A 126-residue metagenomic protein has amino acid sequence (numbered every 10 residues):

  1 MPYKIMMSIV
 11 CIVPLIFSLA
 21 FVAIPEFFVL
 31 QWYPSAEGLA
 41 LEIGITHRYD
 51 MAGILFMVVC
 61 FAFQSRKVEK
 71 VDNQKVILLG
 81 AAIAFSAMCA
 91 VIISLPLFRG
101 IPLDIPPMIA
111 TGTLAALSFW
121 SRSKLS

Functional and structural regions predicted by a protein language model:
M1, R66-K75, F98-I101, S126: Membrane-interface helix-boundary motifs at transmembrane edges
M1-L15, Q74-A81: Interfacial segments of alpha-helical transmembrane regions
I5-S18, P102-S118: Alpha-helical transmembrane segments of integral membrane proteins, especially early/N-terminal helices
V13-I54: Hydrophobic transmembrane helix segments
F27, V59-V68, A90-L95: Membrane-helix exit/interface motif
E42-K67, A82-A84: Core segments of alpha-helical transmembrane spans in multipass integral membrane proteins
M57, F61, V76-I92, A110-S118: Hydrophobic alpha-helical membrane segments
C89-P106, S121-L125: Membrane-helix boundary connector in multi-pass membrane proteins
